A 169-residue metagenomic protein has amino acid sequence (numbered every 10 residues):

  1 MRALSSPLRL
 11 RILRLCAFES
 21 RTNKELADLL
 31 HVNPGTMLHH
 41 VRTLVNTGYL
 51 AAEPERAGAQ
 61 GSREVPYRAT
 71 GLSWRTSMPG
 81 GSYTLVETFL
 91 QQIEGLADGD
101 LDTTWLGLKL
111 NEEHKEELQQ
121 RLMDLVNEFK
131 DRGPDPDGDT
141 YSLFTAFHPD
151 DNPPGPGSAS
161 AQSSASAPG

Functional and structural regions predicted by a protein language model:
R2-S6, T22, E55-M78: Short, cationic-aromatic polyanion-contact patches
L4, L13-E19: Short helix-to-turn junction characteristic of helix-turn-helix DNA-binding domains, especially the helix
R14, L38-H40: Base-recognition residues in the alpha-helical recognition helix of bacterial helix-turn-helix
E25-H31, L44: A short acidic, leucine-rich amphipathic alpha-helix
G35: Key DNA-contact positions within bacterial/archaeal DNA-binding proteins
R68-Q120: Amphipathic alpha-helical dimerization/coiled-coil segments that flank or bridge DNA-binding/regulatory modules
N111-G169: Long, low-complexity, charge-rich intrinsically disordered regions
